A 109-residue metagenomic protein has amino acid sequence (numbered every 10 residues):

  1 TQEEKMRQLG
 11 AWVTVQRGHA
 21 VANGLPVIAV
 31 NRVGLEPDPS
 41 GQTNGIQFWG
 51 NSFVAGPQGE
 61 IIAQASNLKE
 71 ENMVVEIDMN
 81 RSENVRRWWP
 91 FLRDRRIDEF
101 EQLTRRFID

Functional and structural regions predicted by a protein language model:
T1-N72: CN hydrolase (nitrilase-like) catalytic-core segments centered on the catalytic cysteine and neighboring Lys/Glu
K69-R86: A short, polar/charged loop-to-alpha-helix boundary motif
S82-D109: Cysteine/selenocysteine-centered motifs that mediate thiol-based redox chemistry or coordinate metal-sulfur cofactors
